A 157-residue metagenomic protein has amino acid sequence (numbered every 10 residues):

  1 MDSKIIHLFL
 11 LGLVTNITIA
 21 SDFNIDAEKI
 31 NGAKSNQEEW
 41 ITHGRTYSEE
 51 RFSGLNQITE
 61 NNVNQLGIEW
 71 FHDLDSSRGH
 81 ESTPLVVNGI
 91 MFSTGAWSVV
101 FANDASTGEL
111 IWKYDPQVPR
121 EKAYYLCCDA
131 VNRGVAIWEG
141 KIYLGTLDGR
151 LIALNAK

Functional and structural regions predicted by a protein language model:
M1-H7: Bacterial N-terminal signal peptides that target proteins for export
H7-N16: Bacterial N-terminal signal peptides
N16-I19, P84: N-terminal compositionally biased, intrinsically disordered segments and leader/signal-like regions
D22-L74, E109-Y124: Aromatic (tryptophan-biased) beta-strands that constitute blades/sheets of beta-rich domains
W40-G44, G79-V99, Y124-L151: Repeat-blade elements of multi-bladed beta-propeller folds
I58-N61, N103, L154: Hydrophobic/aromatic beta-strand positions that recur at structurally equivalent sites within the blades
A105-T107, Q117, N155-K157: Short loop/turn segments that connect beta-strands within beta-propeller blades
